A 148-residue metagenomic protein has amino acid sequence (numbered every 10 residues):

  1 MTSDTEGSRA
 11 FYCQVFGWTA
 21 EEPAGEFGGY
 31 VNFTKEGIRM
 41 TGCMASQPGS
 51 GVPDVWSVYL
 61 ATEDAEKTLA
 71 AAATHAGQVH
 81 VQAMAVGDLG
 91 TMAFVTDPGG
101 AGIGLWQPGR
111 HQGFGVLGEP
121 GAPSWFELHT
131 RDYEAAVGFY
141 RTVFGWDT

Functional and structural regions predicted by a protein language model:
M1-R39, T74, Q82-G90, D97 (+1 more regions): Core segments of cupin and vicinal oxygen chelate
M1-S3, V31-F33, Q47-A71, T91-V95 (+1 more regions): Vicinal oxygen chelate
E22-A24, G37, M44-Q47, D64: Short glycine-rich, polar/acidic loop-and-turn segments at beta strand-coil junctions
I38-T41, L60-E63, V79, A122-F126 (+1 more regions): Short, low-complexity, polar/charged sequence segments that are solvent-exposed and flexible
R39, D54, G102: Glycine-rich acetyl-CoA-binding "A-motif" of GNAT/NAT acetyltransferases
G42-G49, V58, H80-V81, A85 (+1 more regions): DNA polymerase sliding clamps and clamp-related checkpoint/processivity subunits
L69, A73-L128, T148: Vicinal oxygen chelate
